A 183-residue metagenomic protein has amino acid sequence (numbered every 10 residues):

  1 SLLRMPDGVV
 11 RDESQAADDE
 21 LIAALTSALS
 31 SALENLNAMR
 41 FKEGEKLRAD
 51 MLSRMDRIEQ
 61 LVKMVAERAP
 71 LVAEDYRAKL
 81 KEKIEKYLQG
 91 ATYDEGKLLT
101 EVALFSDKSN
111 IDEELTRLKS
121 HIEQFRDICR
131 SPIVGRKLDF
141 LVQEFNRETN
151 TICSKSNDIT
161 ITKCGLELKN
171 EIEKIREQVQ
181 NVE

Functional and structural regions predicted by a protein language model:
S1-E183: N-terminal intrinsically disordered, cationic/polar leader segments that include organellar targeting peptides
